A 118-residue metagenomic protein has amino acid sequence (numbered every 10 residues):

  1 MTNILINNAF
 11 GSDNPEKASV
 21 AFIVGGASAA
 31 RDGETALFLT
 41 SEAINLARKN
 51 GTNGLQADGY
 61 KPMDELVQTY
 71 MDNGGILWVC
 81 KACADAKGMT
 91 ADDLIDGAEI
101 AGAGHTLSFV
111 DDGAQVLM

Functional and structural regions predicted by a protein language model:
L5-S19, N50-G51: Short, glycine-rich nucleotide/cofactor-binding loops
A18-D32, L37: Histidine-anchored nucleotide/phosphate-binding helix
A29-A30, M71, V110: Anion (oxyanion) recognition and catalysis
T35-T40, L77-K81: Short internal beta-strands
S41-I44, A84: Short beta-alpha junction loops
A43-A57: N-terminal beta-loop-helix "entrance" segment that forms/cooperates in small-molecule cofactor or anionic ligand
N53-K81: A glycine-rich helix N-cap at a beta->alpha junction
A86-D111, V116-M118: C-terminal structural segments of small proteins and small subunits
